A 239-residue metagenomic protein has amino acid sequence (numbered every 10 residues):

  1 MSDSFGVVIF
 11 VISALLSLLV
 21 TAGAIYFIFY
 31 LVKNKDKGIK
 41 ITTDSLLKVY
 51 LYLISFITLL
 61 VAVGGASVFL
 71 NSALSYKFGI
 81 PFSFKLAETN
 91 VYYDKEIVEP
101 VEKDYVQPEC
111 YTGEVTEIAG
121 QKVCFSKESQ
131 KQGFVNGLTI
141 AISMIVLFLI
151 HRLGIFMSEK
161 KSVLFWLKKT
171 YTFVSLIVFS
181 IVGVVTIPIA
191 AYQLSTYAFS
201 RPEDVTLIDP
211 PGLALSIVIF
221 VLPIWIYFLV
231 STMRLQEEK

Functional and structural regions predicted by a protein language model:
M1-K160, W166-K239: Hydrophobic/aromatic interaction determinants used to assemble and anchor large protein complexes
